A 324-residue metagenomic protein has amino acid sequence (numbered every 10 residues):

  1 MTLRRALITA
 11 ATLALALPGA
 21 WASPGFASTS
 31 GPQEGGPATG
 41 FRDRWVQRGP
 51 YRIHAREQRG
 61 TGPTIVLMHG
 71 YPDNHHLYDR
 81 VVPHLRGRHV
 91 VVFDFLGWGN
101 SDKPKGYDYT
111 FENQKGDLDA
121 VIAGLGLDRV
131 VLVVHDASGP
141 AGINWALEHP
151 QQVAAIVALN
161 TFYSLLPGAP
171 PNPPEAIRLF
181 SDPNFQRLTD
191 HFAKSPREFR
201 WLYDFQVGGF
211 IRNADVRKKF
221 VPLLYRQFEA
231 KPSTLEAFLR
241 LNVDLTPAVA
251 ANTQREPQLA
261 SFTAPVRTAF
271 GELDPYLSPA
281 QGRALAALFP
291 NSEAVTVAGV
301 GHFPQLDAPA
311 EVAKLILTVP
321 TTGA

Functional and structural regions predicted by a protein language model:
M1-I8, T12-A16: N-terminal export leaders
A20-P32: Signal peptide processing junction and immediate N-terminal pro/mature segment of secreted/exported proteins
G31-F41, Y51-I53, R59, T64 (+7 more regions): Flexible "cap/lid" subdomain of the alpha/beta-hydrolase fold that forms the substrate-access gate
L67-G70, V92: Structural cue for short, hydrophobic secondary-structure segments
Y71-V81: The serine-hydrolase catalytic nucleophile loop
R86-D94: Active-site machinery of serine-nucleophile hydrolases
V300-P309: Catalytic histidine-centered segment of alpha/beta-hydrolase-like enzymes
